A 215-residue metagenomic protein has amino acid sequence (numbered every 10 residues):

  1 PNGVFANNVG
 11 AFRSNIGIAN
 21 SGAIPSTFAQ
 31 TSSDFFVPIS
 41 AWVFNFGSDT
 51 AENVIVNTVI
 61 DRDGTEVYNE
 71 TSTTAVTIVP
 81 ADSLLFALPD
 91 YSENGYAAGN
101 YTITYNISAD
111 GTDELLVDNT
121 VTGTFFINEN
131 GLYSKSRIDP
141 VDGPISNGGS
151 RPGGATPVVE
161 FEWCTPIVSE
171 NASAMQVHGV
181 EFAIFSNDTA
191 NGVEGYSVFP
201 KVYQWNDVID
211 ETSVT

Functional and structural regions predicted by a protein language model:
G3-S40, D118-V208: Beta-sheet-rich sandwich/jelly-roll-like modules and their strand-loop junctions
V37, V54, G99-I103: Exposed beta-strand face motif in extracellular beta-rich ectodomains
A41, T58, T104-I107: Hydrophobic/tyrosine-rich beta-strand signature of extracellular beta-sandwich/beta-rich modules, prominently
N45-D49, S186-D188: Short, acidic/polar linear motifs in exposed loop/turn regions
D49-N53, V67, M175-V177: Short acidic/proline- and small/hydrophobic-mixed sequence motifs that coincide with surface turns and coil-to-beta
V56-R62, P200-Q204: Conserved aromatic beta-strand anchor motif in extracellular beta-sandwich/beta-rich domains
T71-A87, N94-A97, A190-T215: Aromatic- and Gly/Pro-enriched, solvent-exposed loop/edge beta-strand patches characteristic of beta-rich domains
S92-E129: Terminal connector regions
